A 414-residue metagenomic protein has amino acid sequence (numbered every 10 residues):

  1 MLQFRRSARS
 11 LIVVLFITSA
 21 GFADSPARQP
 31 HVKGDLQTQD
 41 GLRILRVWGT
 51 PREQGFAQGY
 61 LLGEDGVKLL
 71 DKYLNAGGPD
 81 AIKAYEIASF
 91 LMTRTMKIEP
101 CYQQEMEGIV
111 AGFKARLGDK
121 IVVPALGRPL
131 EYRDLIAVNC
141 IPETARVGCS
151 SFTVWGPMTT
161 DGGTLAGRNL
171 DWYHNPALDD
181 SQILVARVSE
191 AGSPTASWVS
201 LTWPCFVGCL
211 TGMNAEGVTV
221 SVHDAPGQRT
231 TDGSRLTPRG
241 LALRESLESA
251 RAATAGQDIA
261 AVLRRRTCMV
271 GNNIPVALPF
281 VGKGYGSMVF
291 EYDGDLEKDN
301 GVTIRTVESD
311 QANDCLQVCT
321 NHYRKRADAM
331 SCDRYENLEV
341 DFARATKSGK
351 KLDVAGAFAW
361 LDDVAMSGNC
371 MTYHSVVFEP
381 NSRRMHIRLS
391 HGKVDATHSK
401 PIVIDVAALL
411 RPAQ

Functional and structural regions predicted by a protein language model:
M1-L11: Bacterial N-terminal signal peptides that target proteins for export
S10-S19: Bacterial N-terminal signal peptides
S25-A115, P157-L165, N169-Q414: C-terminal, well-structured catalytic/ligand-binding subdomain of enzymes
I109-A111, A115-G167: Gly/Pro-rich turn-and-neighbor structural signature
